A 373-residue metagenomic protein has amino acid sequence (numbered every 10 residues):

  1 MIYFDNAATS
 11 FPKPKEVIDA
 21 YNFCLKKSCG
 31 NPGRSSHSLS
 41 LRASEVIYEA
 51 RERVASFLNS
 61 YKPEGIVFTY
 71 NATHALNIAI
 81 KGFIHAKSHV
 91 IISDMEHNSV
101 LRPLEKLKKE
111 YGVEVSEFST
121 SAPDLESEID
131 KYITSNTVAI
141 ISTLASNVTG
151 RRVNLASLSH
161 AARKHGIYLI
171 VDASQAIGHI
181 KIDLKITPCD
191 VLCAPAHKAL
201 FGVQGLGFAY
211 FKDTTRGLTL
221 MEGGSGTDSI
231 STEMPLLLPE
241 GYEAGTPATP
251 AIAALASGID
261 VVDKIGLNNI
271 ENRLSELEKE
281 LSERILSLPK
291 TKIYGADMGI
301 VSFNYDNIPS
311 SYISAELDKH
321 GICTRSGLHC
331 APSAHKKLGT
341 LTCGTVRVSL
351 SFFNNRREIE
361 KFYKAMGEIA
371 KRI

Functional and structural regions predicted by a protein language model:
M1-I373: Pyridoxal 5′-phosphate
